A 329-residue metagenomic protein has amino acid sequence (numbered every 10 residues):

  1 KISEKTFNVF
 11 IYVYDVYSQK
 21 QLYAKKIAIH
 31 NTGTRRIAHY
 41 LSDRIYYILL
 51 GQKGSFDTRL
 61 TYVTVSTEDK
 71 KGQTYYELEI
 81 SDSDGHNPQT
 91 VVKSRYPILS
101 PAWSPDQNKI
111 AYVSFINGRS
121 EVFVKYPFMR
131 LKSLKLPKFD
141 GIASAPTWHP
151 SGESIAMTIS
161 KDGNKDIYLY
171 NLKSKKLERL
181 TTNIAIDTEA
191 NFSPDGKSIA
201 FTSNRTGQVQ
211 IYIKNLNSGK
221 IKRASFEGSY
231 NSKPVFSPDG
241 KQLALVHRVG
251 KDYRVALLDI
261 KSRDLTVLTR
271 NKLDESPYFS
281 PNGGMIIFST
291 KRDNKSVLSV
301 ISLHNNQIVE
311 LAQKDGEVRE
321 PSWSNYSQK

Functional and structural regions predicted by a protein language model:
K1-H39: Amphipathic beta-strand/beta-sheet edge segments enriched in Tyr/Trp
Y17, D82-H86, Y126-R130, N171-K175 (+3 more regions): Short loop/turn segments that connect beta-strands within beta-propeller blades
T34-D69, Y75-E77: Pro/Ala/Gly-rich low-complexity, hydrophilic intrinsically disordered segments
K53, V65-E77, K93-Y96, V113-V122 (+9 more regions): A flexible loop/linker signature enriched in serine peptidases of the S9 family
L60, Q107-A111, G152-A156, G196-A200 (+2 more regions): Hydrophobic beta-strand positions that form the internal "hydrophobic ladder" of WD40/Gbeta-like beta-propeller blades
N87-V92, L131-P137, K176-T181, K220-S225 (+2 more regions): A short beta-strand motif characteristic of beta-propeller blades
K295-K329: Blade-level signature of beta-propeller repeat domains, shared across WD40, Kelch, NHL, RCC1 and BNR/Asp-box propellers
